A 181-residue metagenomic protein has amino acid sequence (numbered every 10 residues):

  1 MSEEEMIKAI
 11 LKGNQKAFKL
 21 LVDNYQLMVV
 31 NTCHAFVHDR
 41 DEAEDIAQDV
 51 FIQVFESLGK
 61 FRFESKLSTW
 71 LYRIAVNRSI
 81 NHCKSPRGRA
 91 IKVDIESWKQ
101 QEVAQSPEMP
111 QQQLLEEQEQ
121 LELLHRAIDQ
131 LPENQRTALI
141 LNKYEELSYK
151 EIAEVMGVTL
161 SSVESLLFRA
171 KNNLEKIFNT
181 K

Functional and structural regions predicted by a protein language model:
M1-M28, A35, Q112, D129 (+2 more regions): N-terminal module of bacterial RNA polymerase sigma factors
L11-K12, D49-K66, S85-R87: Sigma70-family region 2
V30, R40-S57: Conserved RNAP core-binding helix
D45-I52, S65-N77: Structural recognition of an alpha-helix C-terminal capping motif at a helix-to-coil junction
G59-R62, R73-D94: Arg/Lys-rich amphipathic alpha helix in sigma70-family domain 2
V76, I80, Q135, L141-Y144 (+2 more regions): DNA-recognition helix of helix-turn-helix
R89-E117: Internal acidic/polar
Q118, I128-Q135: Short helix-coil-helix linker/hinge
